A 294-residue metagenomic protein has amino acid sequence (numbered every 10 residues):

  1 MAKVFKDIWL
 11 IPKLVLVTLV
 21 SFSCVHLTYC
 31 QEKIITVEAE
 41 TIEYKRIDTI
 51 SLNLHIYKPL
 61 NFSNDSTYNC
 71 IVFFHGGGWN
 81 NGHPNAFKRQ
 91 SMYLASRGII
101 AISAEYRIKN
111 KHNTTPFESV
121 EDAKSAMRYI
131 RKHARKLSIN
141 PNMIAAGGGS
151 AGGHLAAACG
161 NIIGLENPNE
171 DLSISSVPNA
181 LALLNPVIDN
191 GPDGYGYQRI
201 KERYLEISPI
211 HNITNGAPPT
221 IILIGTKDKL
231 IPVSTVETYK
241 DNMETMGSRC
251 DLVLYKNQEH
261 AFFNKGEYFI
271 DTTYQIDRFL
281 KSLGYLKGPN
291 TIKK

Functional and structural regions predicted by a protein language model:
M1-I34: Bacterial Sec-dependent N-terminal signal peptides
Q31-S66: N-terminal cap/lid segment of alpha/beta-hydrolase-fold proteins
H55, V233, E237-K240, E244-K294: C-terminal catalytic histidine-bearing segment of alpha/beta-hydrolase fold enzymes
S66-G76: Short beta-strand element of the alpha/beta-hydrolase
H75-N80, S150: Active-site glycine-rich loops that stabilize anionic/oxyanionic intermediates across multiple enzyme folds
H83-P84, Q90, A104-P141, K265-F269: Catalytic nucleophile-loop/oxyanion-hole region of alpha/beta-hydrolase and closely related hydrolase-like folds
S125-Y195, Y204, P209: Primarily recognizes the serine-hydrolase "nucleophile elbow" in alpha/beta-hydrolase and SGNH/GDSL folds
I222-I224, D228: Short beta-strand/loop motif that positions the catalytic acidic residue of the alpha/beta-hydrolase fold
